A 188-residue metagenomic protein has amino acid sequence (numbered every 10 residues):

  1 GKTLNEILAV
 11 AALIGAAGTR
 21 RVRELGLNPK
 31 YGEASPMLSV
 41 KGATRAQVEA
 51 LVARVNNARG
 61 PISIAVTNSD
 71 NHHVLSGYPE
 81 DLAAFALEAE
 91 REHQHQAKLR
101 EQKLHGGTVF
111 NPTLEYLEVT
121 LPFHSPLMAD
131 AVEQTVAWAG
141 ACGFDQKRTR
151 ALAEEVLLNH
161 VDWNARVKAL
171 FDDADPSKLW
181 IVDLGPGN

Functional and structural regions predicted by a protein language model:
K2-N159: Alpha/beta catalytic cores of group-transfer enzymes, especially the acyltransferase/condensing modules of polyketide
R23-N28, A169, G185-G187: Short secondary-structure transition/capping segments
N159-H160, F171-N188: Glycine-rich anion-binding loop/nest that anchors nucleotide
N164-V167: Polyanion-binding loop/helix "lid" in catalytic or ligand-binding cores
